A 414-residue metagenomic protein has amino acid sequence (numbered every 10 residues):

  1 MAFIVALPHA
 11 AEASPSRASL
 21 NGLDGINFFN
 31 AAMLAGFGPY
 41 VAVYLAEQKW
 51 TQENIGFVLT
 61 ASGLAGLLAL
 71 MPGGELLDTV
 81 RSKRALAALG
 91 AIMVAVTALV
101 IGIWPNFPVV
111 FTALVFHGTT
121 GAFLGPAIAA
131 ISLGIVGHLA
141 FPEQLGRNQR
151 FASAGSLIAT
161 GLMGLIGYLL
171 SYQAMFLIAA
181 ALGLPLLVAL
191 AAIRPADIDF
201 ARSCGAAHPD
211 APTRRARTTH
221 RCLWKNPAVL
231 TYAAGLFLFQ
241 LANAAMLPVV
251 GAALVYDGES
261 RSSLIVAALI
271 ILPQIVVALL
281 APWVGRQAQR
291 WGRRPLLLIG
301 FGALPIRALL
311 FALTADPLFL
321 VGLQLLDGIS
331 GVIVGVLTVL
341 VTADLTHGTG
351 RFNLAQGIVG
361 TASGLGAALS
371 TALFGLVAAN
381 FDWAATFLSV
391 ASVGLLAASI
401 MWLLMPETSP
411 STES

Functional and structural regions predicted by a protein language model:
F3-R17, D197-A233: Juxtamembrane intracellular "pre-TM" segments in multi-pass secondary transporters
A13-G63, T231-G235, Q240-L254: Helix-loop boundary and gating motifs at the non-cytosolic
A69-S82, G167, L280-G292: Helix-to-loop junctions at the C-terminal end of transmembrane segments in multipass secondary transporters
A85-L99, A180, P295-L310: Structural signature of the two symmetry-related core transmembrane helices
G102-A113, A312-L323: Helix-loop junctions at membrane interfaces in 12-TM secondary transporters
V115-A152, V341: Cytoplasmic helix-loop-helix junction between adjacent transmembrane helices in 12-TM secondary transporters
Y168-A181, L376-G394: A membrane-interface helix-boundary motif in multi-pass transporters
A181-C204, A398-M405: C-terminal membrane-cytosol helix-exit motif in multi-pass small-molecule transporters
